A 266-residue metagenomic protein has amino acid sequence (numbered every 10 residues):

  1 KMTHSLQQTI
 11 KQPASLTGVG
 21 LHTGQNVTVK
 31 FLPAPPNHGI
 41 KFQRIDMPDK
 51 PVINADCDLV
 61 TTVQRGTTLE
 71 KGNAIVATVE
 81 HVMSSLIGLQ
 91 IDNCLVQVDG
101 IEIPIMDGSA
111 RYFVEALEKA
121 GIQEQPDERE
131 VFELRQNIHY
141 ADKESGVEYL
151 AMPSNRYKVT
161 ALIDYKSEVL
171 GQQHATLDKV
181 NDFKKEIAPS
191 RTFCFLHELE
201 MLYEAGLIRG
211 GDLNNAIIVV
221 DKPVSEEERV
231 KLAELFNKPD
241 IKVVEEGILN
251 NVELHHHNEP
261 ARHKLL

Functional and structural regions predicted by a protein language model:
M2-L266: Short acidic-hydrophobic catalytic motif
